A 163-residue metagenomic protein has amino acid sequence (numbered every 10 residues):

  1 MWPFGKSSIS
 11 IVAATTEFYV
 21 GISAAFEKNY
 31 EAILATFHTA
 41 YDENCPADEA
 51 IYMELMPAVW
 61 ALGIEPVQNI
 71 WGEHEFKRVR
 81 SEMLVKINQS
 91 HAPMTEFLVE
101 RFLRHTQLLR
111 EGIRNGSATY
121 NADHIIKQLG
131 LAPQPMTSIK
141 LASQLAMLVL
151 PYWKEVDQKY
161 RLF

Functional and structural regions predicted by a protein language model:
M1-K6, L162-F163: Short, aromatic- and cysteine-enriched interfacial helices/patches that mediate contacts at lipid membranes
G5-P46: Short terminal alpha-helical segments
N29-G72: N-terminal interaction modules that seed assembly of large macromolecular complexes
H38, W60-Q68, L84, N88 (+4 more regions): Alpha-helical repeat scaffolds in large eukaryotic proteins
A50-E54, A58, R78, E96-R101: Residues within HEAT/ARM-like alpha-solenoid scaffolds
I64-V79, A92, E96: Short, solvent-exposed secondary-structure capping/transition elements
H74-K86, K140-P151: Amphipathic alpha-helical scaffolding segments
V99-F163: Low-complexity intrinsically disordered segments
